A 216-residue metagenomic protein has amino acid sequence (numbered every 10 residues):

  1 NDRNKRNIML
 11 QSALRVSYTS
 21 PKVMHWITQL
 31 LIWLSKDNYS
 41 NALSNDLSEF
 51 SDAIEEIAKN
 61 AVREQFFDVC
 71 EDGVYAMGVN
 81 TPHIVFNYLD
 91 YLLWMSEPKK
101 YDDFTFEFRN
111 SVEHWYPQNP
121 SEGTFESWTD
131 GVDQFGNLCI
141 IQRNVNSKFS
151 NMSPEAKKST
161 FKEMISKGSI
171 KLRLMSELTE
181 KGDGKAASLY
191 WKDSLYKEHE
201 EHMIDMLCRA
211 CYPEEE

Functional and structural regions predicted by a protein language model:
N1-D37: Polyanionic (Asp/Glu-rich) segments that form extended negatively charged tracts
R3, L43-F50, G78, P82 (+4 more regions): Intrinsic-disorder-associated interaction segments
I8-S12, P98, T124, K185: Generic, low-specificity signal for short hydrophobic/alpha-helical stretches with a mild N-terminal bias, encompassing
S12, V16, I32, N45 (+7 more regions): Charged/polar, solvent-exposed surface patches and flexible loops
V16, P117-Q118, N137, N151: Generic structural "secondary-structure junction" signal
P21, H25, L31-F125, T129-F135: Aromatic-lined ligand-binding clefts that engage carbohydrates, nucleic acids, or primary amines
C139, R143-E216: Long, cytosolic, alpha-helical-rich C-terminal regions that act as interaction/scaffolding modules
